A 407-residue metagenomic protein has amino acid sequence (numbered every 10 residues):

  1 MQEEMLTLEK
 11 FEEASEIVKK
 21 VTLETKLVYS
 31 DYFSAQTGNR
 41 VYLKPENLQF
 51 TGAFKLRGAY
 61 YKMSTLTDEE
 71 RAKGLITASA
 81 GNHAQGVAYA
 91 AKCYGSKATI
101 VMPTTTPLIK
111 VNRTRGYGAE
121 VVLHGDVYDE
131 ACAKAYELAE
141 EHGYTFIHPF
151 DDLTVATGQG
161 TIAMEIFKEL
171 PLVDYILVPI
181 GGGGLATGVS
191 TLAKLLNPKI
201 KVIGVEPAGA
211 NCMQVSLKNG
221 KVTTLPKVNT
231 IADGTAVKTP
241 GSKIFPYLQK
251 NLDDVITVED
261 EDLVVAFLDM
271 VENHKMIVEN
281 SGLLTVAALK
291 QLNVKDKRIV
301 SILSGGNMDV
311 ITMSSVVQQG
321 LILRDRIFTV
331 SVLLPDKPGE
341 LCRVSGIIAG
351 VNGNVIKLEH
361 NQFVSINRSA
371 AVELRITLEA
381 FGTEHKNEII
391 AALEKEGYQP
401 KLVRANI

Functional and structural regions predicted by a protein language model:
M1-I407: PLP-dependent amino-acid enzyme catalytic core
